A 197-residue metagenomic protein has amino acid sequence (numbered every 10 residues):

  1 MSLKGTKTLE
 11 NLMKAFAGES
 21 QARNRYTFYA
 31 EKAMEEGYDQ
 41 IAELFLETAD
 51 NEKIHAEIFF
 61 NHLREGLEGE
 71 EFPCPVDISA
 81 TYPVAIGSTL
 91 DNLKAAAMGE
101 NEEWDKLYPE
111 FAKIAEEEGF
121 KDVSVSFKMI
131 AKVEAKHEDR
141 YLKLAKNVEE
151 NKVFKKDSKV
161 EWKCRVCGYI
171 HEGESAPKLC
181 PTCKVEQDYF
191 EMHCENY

Functional and structural regions predicted by a protein language model:
M1-Y197: Non-heme di-metal
